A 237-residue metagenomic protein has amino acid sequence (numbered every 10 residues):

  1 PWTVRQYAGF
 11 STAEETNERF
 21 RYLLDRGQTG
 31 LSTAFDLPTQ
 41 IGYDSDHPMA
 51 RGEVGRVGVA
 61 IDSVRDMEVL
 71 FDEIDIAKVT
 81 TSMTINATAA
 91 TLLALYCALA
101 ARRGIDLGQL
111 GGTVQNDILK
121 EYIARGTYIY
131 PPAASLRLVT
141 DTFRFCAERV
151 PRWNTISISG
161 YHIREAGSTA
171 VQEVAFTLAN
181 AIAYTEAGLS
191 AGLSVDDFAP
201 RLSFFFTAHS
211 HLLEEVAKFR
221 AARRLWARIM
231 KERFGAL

Functional and structural regions predicted by a protein language model:
P1-E215, R233: Catalytic alpha/beta active-site cores
V216-F219, I229: Catalytic core of soluble alpha/beta enzymes
